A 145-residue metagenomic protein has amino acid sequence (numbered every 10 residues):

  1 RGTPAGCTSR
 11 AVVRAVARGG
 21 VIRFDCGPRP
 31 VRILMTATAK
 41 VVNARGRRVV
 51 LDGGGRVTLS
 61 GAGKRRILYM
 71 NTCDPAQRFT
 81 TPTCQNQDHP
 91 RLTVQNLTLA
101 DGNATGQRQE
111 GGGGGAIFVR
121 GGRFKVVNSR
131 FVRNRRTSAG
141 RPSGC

Functional and structural regions predicted by a protein language model:
R1-R23: Acidic Gly/Asp/Thr-rich repetitive segments characteristic of extracellular carbohydrate-active and adhesion proteins
V13, R18, L34-V50, T58-Q95 (+1 more regions): Extracellular beta-strand-rich solenoid/capping regions of secreted or surface-exposed proteins that bind or remodel
C26-L34: N-terminal carbohydrate-binding/catalytic regions of secreted carbohydrate-active enzymes
Q109-E110, A139-P142: Outer-membrane beta-barrel translocator domains and adjoining extracellular loop/strand segments of Gram-negative
